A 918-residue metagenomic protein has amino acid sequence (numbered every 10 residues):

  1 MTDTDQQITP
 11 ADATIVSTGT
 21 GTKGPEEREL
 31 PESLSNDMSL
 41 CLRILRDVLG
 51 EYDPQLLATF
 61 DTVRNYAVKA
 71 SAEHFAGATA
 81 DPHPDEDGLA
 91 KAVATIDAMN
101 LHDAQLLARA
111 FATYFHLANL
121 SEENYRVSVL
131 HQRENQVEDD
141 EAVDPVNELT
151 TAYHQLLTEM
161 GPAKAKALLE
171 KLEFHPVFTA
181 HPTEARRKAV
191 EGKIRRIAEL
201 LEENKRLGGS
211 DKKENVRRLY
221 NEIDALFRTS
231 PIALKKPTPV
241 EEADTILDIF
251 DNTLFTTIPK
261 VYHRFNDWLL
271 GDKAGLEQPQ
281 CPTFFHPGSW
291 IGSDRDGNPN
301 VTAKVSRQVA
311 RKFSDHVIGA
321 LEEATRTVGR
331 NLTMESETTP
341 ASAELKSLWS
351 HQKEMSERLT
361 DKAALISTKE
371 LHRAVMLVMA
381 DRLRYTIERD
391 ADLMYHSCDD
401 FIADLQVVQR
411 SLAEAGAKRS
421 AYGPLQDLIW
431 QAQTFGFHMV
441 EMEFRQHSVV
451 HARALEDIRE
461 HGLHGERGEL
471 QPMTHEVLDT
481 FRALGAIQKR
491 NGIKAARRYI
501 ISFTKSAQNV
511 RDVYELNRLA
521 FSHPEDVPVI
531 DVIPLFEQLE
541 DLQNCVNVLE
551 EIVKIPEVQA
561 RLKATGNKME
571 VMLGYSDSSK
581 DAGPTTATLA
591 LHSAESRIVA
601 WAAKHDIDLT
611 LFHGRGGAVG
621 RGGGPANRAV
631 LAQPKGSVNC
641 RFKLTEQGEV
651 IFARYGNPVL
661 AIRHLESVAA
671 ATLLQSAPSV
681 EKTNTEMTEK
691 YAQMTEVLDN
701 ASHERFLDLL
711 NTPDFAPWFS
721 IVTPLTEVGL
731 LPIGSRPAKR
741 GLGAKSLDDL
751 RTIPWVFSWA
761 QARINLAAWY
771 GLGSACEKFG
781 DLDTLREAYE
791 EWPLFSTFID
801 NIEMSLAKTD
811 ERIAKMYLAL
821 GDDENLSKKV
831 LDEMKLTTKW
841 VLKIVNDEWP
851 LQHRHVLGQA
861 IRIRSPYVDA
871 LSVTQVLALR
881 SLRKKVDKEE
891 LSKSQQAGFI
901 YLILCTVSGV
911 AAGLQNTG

Functional and structural regions predicted by a protein language model:
T2-H464, M473, I530, G623 (+5 more regions): Often metal-dependent polyanion-binding catalytic scaffolds in large enzymes
M38, L56, A104, A243 (+23 more regions): Active-site-proximal structural scaffolding
L269-P287, D479, V510-E515, N547-V558 (+1 more regions): Conserved alpha/beta core surface patches that mediate binding of polyanionic ligands
V301-L332, A520-N700, E704: Catalytic or ion-translocation cores adjacent to nucleophile or general acid/base/metal-coordination motifs in diverse
S367, R373-L377, A417, Y422 (+5 more regions): Active-site cores of enzymes that catalyze phosphoryl transfer or operate on phosphate-rich substrates
R410, N491-R498, V529-D531, D608: Short, surface-exposed connector motifs at secondary-structure boundaries
V571, A603, T645-D781: Ligand-binding clefts of soluble mixed alpha/beta catalytic domains
S720-G918: C-terminal accessory/interaction regions of large nucleic acid-associated machines
